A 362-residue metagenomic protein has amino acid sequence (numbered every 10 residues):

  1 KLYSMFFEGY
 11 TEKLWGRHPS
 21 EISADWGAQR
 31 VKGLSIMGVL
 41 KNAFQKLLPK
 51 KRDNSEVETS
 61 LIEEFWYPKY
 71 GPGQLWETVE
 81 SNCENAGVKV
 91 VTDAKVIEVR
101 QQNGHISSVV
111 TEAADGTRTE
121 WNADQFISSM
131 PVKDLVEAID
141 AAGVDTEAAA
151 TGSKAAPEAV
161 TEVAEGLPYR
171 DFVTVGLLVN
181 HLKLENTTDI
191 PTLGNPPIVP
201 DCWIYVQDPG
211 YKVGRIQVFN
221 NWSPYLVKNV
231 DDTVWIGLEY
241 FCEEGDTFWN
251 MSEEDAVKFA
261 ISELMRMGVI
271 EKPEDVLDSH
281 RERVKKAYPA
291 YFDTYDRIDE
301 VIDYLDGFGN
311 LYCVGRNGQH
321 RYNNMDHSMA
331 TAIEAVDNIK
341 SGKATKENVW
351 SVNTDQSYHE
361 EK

Functional and structural regions predicted by a protein language model:
K1-Q102, S107, N122: Active-site/ligand-binding neighborhood in enzyme catalytic cores
K13, N82, S129, D134 (+3 more regions): Active-site catalytic microenvironments for nucleophilic, acid-base chemistry
P68, A94-D255, F259-G268, Y304 (+1 more regions): Mid-domain catalytic core of redox enzymes that form a hydrophobic substrate pocket/lid adjacent to a catalytic redox
K89-V91, L277-H280, Y312: General small-molecule cofactor/ligand-binding pocket signal
Y240-E244, R283, G315-G318: Short, histidine-centered active-site or binding-site loop motifs used for metal coordination, general acid-base
V257-D306, S357: Flavin (FAD/FMN) cofactor-binding core of flavoprotein oxidoreductases
Y291-K362: C-terminal lid/capping helical subdomain adjacent to the catalytic/cofactor pocket in oxidative enzymes
